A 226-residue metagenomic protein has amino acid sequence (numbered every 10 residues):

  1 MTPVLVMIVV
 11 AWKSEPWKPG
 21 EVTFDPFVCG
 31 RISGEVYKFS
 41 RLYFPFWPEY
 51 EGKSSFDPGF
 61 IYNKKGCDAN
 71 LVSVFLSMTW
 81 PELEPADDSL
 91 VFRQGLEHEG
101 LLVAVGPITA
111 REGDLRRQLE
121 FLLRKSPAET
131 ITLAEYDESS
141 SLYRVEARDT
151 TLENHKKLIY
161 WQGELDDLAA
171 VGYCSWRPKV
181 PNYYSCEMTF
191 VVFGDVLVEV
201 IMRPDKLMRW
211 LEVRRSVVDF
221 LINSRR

Functional and structural regions predicted by a protein language model:
M1-P3: N-terminal Sec-pathway targeting helices
M7-E138: Charge-rich, low-complexity N-terminal segments
V74, P181, F193: Cys/His-rich zinc-coordinating "finger/knuckle" motifs
E82-L90, D167-A170, K206-M208: Short, surface-exposed beta-strand/loop "edge" segments at domain boundaries and coil↔beta transitions
L133-N182: Signature of long, low-cysteine stretches enriched in small and polar/charged residues
D166, F190-F193: Extracellular/periplasmic catalytic domains that process cell-envelope and extracellular macromolecules
Y183-F190: Short, surface-exposed beta-strand/loop micro-motifs that present aromatic residues
D195-R226: Surface-exposed amphipathic alpha-helical segments
